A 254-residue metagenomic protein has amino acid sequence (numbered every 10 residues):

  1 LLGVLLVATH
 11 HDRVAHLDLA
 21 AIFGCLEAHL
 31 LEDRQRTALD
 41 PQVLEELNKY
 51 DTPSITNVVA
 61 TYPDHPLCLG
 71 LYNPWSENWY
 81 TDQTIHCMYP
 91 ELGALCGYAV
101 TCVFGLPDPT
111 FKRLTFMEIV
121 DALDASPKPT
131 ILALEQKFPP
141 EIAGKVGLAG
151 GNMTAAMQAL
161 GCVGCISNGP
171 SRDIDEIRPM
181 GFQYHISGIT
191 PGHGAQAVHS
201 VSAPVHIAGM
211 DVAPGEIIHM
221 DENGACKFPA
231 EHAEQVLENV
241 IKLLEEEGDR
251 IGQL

Functional and structural regions predicted by a protein language model:
H11-L17: Alpha-helix boundary/capping motif
I22-S126, I131, E246, G252-Q253: Intrinsically disordered, low-complexity regions enriched in acidic/Ser/Thr/Pro/Gln residues
V59, M157, E216-I218: Buried hydrophobic positions in well-ordered alpha/beta secondary-structure cores of metabolic enzymes
L69-L71, V103-F104, A133-E135, C165-G169 (+2 more regions): General beta-strand structural signal in soluble alpha/beta enzymes
C96-Y98, P127-T130, G161-V163, P179-F182 (+3 more regions): Short coil/turn connectors at secondary-structure junctions
D121-N168: Extracellular/luminal Protease-associated
T154-G192: Ligand/cofactor pocket segment of small-molecule handling proteins
S187-L254: Acidic, glycine-rich flexible loop/linker segments
